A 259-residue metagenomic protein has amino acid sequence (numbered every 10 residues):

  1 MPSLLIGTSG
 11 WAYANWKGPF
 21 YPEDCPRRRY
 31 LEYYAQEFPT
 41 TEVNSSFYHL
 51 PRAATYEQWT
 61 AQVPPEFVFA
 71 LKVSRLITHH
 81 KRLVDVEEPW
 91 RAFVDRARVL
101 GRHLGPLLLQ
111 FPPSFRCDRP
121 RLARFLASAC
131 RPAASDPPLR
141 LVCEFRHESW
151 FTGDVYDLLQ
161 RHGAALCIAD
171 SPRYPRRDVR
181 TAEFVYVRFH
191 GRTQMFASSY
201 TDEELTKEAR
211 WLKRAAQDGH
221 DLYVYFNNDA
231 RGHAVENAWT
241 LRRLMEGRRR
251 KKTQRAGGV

Functional and structural regions predicted by a protein language model:
M1-V259: Residues lining hydrophobic/aromatic ligand-binding pockets adjacent to catalytic sites
